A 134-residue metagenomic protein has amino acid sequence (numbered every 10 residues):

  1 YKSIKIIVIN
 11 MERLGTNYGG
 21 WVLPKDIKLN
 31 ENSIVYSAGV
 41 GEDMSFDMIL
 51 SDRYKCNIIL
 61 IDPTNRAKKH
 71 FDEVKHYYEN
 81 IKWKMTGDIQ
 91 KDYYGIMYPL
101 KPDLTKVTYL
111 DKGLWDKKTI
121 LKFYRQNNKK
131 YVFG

Functional and structural regions predicted by a protein language model:
Y1-G134: Phosphate/nucleotide-binding beta-alpha loop and adjacent structural elements of enzyme active sites
